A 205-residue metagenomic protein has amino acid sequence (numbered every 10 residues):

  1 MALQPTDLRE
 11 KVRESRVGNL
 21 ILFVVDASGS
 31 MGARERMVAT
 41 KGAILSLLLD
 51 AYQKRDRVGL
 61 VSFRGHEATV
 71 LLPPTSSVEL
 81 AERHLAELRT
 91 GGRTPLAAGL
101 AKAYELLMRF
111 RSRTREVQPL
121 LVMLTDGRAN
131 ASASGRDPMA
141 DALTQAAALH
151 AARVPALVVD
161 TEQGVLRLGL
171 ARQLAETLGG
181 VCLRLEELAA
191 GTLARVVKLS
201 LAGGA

Functional and structural regions predicted by a protein language model:
M1-L22, S30-V38, Q53-D56, A68: Acidic, polar low-complexity linker/tail segments
D26: Residues that scaffold, gate, or flank divalent-cation-dependent active/transport sites
A39-K54, G59-L60: An active-site-proximal "capping" alpha-helix that borders the catalytic cofactor pocket
Q53, R64-K102, A131, Q145 (+1 more regions): Short, charged loop segments at secondary-structure junctions
R57-E87, L107-S112, S134-D137, R167-L174 (+1 more regions): Short beta-strand-loop
G59, A156-V159, V181-E186: Short hydrophobic alpha-helical runs that function as membrane-insertion/retention elements
R128-T177: VWA/integrin I-like adhesion module and closely mimicked acidic/polar interface patches used
L174-A205: C-terminal helix of von Willebrand factor
